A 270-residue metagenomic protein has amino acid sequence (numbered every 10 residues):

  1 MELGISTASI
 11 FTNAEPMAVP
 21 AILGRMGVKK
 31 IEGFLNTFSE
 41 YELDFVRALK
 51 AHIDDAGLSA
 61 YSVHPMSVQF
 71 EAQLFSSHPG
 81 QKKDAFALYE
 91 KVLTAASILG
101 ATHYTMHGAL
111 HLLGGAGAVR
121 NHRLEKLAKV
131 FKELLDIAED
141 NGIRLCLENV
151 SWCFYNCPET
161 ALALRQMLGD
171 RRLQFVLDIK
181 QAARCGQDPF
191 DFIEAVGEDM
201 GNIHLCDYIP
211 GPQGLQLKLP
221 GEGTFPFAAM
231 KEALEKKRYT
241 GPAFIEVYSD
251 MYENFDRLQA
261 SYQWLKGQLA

Functional and structural regions predicted by a protein language model:
M1-G4, S9, N13-G27, D54 (+3 more regions): Histidine-acidic metal/acid-base catalytic patches
M1-S6, S62-L74, G108-G114: N-terminal small/glycine-rich loop or linker at the start of catalytic domains across soluble metabolic enzymes
A8-I10, F34-F38, P65-V68, A109-H111 (+4 more regions): Active-site beta-loop-alpha junctions enriched in small/polar residues
E15-M17, D55, L74-Q174: Active-site acidic/histidine proton-transfer and metal-coordination neighborhood in alpha/beta enzyme cores
K29-K30, S59, T102, R144 (+1 more regions): Residue-level detector of anion-binding/catalytic polar loops
E32, S62, T105, C146 (+2 more regions): Conserved beta-strand positions in the central sheet of alpha/beta enzyme cores
E32-D54, G108-G115: Glycine-rich, proline-tolerant flexible connector loops at the mouths of alpha/beta enzymes
F45-D55, V130-A138, F192, A229-A233: Catalytic-core regions built around general acid/base machinery
